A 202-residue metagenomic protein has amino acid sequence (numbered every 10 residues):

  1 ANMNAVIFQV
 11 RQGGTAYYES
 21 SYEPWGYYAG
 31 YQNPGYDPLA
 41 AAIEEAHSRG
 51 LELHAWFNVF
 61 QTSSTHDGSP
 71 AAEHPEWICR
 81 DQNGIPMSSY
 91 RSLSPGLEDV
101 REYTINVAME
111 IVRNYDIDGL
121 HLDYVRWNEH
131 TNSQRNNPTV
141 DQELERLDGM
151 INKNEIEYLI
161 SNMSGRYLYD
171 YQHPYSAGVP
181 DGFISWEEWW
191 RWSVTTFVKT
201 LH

Functional and structural regions predicted by a protein language model:
A1-T15, N114-G119: Catalytic domains of carbohydrate-active enzymes, especially glycoside hydrolases
A5-I7, G50-H54, Y90, D118-H121: Structural preference for beta-strand elements that scaffold enzyme active sites
Q9-G14, F57-Q61, D123-N128: Short, solvent-exposed turn/loop segments enriched in Gly/Ser/Thr/Pro and often Arg
Q12-N58, D181-H202: Aromatic-lined substrate-binding rim segments of carbohydrate-active enzymes
Y18-G30, Q61-M87, V125-G178: Aromatic- and acidic-residue-enriched segments that line the glycan-binding/catalytic groove of carbohydrate-active
H54-Y115: Active-site-adjacent "subsite" loops/lids of carbohydrate-active enzymes
V112-E129: Extended hydrophobic secondary-structure segments
D116-H121, A177, I184, E188: Solenoidal tandem-repeat scaffolds enriched in leucines and small polar residues
